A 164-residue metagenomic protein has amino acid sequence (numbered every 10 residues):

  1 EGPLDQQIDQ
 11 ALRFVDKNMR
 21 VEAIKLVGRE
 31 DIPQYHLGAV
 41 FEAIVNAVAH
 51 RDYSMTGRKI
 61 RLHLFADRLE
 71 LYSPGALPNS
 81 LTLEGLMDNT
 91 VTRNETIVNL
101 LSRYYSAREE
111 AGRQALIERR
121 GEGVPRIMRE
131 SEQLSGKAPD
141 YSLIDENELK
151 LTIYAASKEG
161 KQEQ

Functional and structural regions predicted by a protein language model:
E1-Q164: C-terminal regulatory or interaction extensions
